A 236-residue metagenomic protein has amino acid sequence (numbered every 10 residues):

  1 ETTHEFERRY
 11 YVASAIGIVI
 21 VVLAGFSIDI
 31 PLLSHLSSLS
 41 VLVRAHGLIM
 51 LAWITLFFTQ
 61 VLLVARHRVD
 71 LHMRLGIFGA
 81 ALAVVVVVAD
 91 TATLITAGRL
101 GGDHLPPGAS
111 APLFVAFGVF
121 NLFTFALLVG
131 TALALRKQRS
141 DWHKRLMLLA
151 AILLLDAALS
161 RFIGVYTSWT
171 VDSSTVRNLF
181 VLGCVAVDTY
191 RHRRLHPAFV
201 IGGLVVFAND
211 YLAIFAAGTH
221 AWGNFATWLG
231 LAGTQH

Functional and structural regions predicted by a protein language model:
E1-H236: Alpha-helical membrane insertion/targeting regions
